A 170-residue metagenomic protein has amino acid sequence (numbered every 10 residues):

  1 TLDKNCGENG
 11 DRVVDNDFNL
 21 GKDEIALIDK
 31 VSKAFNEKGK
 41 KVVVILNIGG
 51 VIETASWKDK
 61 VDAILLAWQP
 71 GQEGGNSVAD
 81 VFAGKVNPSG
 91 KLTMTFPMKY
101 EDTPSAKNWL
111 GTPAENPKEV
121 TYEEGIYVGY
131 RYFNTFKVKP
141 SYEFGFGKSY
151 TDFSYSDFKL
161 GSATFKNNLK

Functional and structural regions predicted by a protein language model:
T1-K170: C-terminal non-catalytic regions of proteins with extracellular/luminal or membrane-system context
